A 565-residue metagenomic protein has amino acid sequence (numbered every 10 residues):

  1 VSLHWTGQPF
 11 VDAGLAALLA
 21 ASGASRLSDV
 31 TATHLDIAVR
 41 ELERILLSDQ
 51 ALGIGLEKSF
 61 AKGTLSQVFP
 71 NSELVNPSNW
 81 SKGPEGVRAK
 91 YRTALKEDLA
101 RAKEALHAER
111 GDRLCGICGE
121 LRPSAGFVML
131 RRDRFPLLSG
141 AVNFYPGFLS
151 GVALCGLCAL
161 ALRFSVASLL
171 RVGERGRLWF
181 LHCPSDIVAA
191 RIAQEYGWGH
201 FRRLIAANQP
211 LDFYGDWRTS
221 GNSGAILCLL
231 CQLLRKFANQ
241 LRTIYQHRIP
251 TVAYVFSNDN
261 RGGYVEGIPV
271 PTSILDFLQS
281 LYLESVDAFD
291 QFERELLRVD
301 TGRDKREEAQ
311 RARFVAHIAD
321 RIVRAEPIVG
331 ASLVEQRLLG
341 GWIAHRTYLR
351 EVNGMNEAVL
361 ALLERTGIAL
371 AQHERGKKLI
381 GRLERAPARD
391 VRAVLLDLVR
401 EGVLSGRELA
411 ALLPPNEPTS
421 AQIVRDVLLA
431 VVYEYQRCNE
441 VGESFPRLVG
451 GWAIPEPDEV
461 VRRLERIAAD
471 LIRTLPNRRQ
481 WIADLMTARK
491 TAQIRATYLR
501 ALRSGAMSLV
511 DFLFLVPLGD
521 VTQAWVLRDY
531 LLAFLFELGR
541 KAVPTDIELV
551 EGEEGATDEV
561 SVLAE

Functional and structural regions predicted by a protein language model:
V1-R92, Q480, M507, L515-T522 (+3 more regions): Conserved small-residue
S28-H34, R131, V142, S185-D186 (+4 more regions): Alpha-helix initiation/capping motif
T64-Y214: Basic, glycine-/proline-tolerant helical and adjacent loop/strand elements that line or dock onto nucleic-acid
A206-L518, T522, V526-L527, L531-G539 (+1 more regions): Intrinsically disordered, low-complexity regulatory regions
E551-G552: C-terminal catalytic domain of photolyase/cryptochrome flavoproteins, centering on the FAD-binding pocket
A556-T557: Ala/Thr-enriched low-complexity intrinsically disordered regions
